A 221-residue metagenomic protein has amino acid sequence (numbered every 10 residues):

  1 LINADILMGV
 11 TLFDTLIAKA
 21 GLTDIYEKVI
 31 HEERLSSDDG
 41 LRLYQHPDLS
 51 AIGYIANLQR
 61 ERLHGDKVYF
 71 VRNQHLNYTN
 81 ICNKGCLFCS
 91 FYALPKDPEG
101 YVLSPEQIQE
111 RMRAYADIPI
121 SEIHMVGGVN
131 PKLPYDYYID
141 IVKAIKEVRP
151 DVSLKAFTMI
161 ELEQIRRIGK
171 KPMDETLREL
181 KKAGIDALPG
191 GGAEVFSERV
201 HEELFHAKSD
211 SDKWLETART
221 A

Functional and structural regions predicted by a protein language model:
L1-H75, T79: Flexible, acidic/Gly-rich N-terminal and inter-domain linker regions that tether and position cofactor-handling modules
N3, P95-T220: Conserved Radical SAM active-site core
T11-F13, D24-I30, C82-G85, M112-D117 (+2 more regions): Short hydrophobic/aromatic-rich motifs at helix boundaries and adjacent loops
R34, L87, N130: Gly/Ser/Thr-rich beta-alpha loop segments that engage phosphate groups in nucleotides
D39, P47, R72-Q74, N80-G85 (+5 more regions): Solvent-exposed, flexible loop/coil residues
L43, Q59, A114, T220-A221: Short alpha-helical scaffold segments that flank and stabilize functional sites
A51-K96, G100-V126: N-terminal pre-triad scaffold of radical SAM enzymes
